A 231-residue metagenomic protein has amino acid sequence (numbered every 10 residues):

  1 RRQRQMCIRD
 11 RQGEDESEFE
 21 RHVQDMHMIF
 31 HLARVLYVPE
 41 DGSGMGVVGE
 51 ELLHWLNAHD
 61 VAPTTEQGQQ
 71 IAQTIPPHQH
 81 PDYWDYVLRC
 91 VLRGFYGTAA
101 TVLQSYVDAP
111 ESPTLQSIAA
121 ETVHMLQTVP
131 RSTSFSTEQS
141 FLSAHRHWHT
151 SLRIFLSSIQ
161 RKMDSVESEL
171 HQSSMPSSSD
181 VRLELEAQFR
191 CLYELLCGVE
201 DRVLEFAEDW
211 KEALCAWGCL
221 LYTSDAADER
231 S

Functional and structural regions predicted by a protein language model:
Q3-D10, Y222-E229: Conserved small/polar residues in nucleotide/adenosyl-binding loops
E16-R93, L126, S136, S140 (+2 more regions): Acidic/polar, low-complexity linker and loop regions
Q24, V47, H78, D82 (+4 more regions): Residues within HEAT/ARM-like alpha-solenoid scaffolds
V102-Q104: Inward-facing hydrophobic residues that define packing positions of alpha-helical scaffold repeats
V107-L126: Short, charge-rich amphipathic alpha-helical segments embedded in non-transmembrane helical bundles/solenoids
S134-L170: Eukaryote-biased recognition of long, low-complexity, charge-rich segments
D180-S224, S231: Extended alpha-helical solenoid scaffold regions that build the rod-like backbones of large eukaryotic assemblies
